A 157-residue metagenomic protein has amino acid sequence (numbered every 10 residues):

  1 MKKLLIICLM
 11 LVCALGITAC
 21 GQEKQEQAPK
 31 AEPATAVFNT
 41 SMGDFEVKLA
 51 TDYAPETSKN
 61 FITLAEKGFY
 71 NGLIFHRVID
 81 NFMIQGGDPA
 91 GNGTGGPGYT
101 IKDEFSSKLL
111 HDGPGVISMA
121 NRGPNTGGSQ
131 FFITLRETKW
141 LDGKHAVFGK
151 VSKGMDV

Functional and structural regions predicted by a protein language model:
L4-V157: Cyclophilin-like peptidyl-prolyl cis-trans isomerases
